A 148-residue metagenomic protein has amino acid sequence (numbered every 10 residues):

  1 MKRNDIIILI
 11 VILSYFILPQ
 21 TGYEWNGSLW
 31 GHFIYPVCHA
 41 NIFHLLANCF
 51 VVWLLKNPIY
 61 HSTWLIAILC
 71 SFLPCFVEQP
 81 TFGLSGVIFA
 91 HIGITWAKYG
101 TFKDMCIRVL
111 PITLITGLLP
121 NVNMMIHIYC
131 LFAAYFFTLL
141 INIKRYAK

Functional and structural regions predicted by a protein language model:
M1-K148: A detector for small-residue-rich transmembrane helices and their helix-helix packing motifs
